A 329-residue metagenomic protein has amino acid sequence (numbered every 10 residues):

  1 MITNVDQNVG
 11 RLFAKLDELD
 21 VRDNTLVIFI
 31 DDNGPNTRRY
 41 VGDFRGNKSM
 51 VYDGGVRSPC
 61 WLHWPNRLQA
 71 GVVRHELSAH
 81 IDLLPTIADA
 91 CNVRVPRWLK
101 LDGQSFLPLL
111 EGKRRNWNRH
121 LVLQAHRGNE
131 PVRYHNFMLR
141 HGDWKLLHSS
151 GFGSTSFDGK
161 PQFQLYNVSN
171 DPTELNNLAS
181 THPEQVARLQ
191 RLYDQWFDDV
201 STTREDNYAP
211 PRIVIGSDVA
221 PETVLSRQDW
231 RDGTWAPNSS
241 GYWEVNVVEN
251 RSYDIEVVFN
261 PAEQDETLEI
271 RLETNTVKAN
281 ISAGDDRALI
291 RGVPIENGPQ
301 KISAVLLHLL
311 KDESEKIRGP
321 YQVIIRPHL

Functional and structural regions predicted by a protein language model:
M1-T3, L77: Catalytic nucleophile-loop/oxyanion-hole region of alpha/beta-hydrolase and closely related hydrolase-like folds
I2, V9, L26-D31, P59-W61 (+3 more regions): Beta-strand elements within well-structured catalytic alpha/beta cores of enzymes that handle phosphate/sulfate esters
T3, Q7-G10, A14, P85 (+5 more regions): Solvent-exposed, polar/charged alpha-helical surfaces in well-ordered, non-transmembrane soluble domains, broadly
A14-R67, A79: Histidine-centered active-site microenvironments of extracellular/periplasmic hydrolases and transferases
D31, W64, S150, F259-P261 (+1 more regions): Short beta-strand segments enriched in hydrophobic/aromatic residues within well-folded beta-rich domains
P35-Y40, G46-V51, L68-Q69, E76 (+6 more regions): C-terminal cap/loop subdomain of S1 sulfatases and analogous C-terminal strand-loop tails that border
L68-G71, T173-N177: Short small-residue beta-strand/loop micro-motif enriched in glycine and branched aliphatics
L83, L178-L329: Long, internal low-complexity/basic segments
